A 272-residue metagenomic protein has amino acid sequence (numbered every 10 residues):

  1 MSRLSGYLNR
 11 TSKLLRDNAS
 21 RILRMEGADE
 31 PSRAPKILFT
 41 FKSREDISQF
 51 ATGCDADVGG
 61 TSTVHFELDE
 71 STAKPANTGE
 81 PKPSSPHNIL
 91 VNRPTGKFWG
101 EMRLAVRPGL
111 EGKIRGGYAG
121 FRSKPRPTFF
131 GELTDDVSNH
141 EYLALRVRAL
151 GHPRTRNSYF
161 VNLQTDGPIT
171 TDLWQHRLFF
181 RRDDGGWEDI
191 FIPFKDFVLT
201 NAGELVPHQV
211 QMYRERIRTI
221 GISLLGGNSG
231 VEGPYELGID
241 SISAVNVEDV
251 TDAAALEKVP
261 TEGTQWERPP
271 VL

Functional and structural regions predicted by a protein language model:
M1-L272: Beta-rich carbohydrate-recognition modules and glycan-binding surfaces
